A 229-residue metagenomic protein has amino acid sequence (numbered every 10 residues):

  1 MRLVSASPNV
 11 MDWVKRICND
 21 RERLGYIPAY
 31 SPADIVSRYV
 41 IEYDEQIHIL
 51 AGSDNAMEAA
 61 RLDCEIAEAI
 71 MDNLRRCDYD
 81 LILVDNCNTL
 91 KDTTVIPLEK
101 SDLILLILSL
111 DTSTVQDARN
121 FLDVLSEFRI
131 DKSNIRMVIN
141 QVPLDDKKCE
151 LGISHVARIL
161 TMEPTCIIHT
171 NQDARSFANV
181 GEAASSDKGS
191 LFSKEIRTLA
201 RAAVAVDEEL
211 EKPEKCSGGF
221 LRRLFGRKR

Functional and structural regions predicted by a protein language model:
M1-I49: Phosphate-binding loop that captures ATP/GTP phosphates
Q46-E58: Conserved P-loop NTPase mechanochemical-coupling segment
R61, E65-C77, L81-T165: Conserved catalytic-core segment of NTP-binding enzymes
Q141-P143, V156-A184, I196: Beta-strand-loop-alpha "switch" segments that mediate conformational coupling across diverse proteins
V180-R229: NTP-binding/hydrolysis catalytic cores, primarily Walker-type P-loop NTPases
